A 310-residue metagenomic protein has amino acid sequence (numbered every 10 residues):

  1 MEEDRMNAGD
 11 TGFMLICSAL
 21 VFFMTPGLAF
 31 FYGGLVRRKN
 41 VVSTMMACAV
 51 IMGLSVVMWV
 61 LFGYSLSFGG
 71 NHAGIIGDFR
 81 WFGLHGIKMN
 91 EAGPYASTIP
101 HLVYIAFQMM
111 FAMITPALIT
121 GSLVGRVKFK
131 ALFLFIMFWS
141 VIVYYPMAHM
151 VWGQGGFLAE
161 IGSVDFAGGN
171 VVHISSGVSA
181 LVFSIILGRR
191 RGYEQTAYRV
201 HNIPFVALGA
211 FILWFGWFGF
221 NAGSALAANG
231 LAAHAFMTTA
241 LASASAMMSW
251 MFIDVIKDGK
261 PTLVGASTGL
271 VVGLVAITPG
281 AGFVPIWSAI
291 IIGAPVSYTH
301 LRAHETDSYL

Functional and structural regions predicted by a protein language model:
M1-E3, T306: N-terminal amphipathic/basic-hydrophobic helices that include classical n-h-c signal peptides and signal-anchor
D4-E194, V200, P204-F211, F215-A240: Metal/cofactor- and membrane transport-associated sequence elements
S43, A131, K260-P261, D307: Secondary-structure boundary/capping signal
A47, F133-F138, A197, V264-T268 (+2 more regions): Beta-strand segments within the central parallel beta-sheet cores of soluble alpha/beta enzyme folds
S122, L181-V182, M247, M251 (+1 more regions): Alpha-helical scaffold segments in soluble metabolic enzymes
W152-A159, I286-I290, S308: A cytosolic-side transmembrane-helix exit/cap motif
E194-V296: Accessory "access/gating" subregions that flank catalytic or transport cores
T299-T306: Conserved small/polar residues in nucleotide/adenosyl-binding loops
